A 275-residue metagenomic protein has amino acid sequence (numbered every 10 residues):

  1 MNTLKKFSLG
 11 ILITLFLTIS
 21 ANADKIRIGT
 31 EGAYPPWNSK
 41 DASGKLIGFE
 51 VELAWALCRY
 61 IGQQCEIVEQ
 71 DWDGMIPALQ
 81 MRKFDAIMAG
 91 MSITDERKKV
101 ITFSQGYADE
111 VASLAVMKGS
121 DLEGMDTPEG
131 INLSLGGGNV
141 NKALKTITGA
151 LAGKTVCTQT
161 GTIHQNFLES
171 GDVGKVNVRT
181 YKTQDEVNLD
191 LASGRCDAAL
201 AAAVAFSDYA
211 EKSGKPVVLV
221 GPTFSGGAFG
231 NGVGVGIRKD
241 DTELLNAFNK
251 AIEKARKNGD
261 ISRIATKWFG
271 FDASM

Functional and structural regions predicted by a protein language model:
S8-T18: Bacterial N-terminal signal peptides
A23-I93, K99, N258: Extracytoplasmic small-molecule ligand-binding "clamshell" domains of the periplasmic binding protein/Venus flytrap
G32, D109-S113, A203-K250, F271-M275: Periplasmic-binding protein-like
V51, E66-P77, N141-L144, V178-S193 (+1 more regions): Short helix-initiation/N-cap motifs at beta->coil->alpha
C58-E69, A150-T155, S170-T183, R195: A local structural motif
Q63, S92, K99, F103-V156 (+1 more regions): A conserved helix-loop-strand patch within extracytoplasmic ligand-binding domains of the periplasmic binding
V68, D85-G90, V176-R179, D197-A202: Paired acidic/hydrophobic, glycine-rich loop segments that form the ligand-binding mouth/hinge of periplasmic-binding
D73-P77, G90-V100, N166-G171, D185 (+3 more regions): A ligand-binding cleft/hinge motif common to bilobed small-molecule-binding domains
